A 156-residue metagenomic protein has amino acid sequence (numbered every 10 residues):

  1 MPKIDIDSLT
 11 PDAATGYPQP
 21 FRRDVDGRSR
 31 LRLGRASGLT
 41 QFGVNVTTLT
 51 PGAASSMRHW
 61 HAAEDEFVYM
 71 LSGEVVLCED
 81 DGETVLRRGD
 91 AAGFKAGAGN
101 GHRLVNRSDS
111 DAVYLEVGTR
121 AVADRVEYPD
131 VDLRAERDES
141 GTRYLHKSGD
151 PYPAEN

Functional and structural regions predicted by a protein language model:
M1-Q41, V126-N156: A short, N-terminal "cap"/entry segment at the start of jelly-roll beta-barrel domains of the cupin/DSBH fold
S29-R30, N45-H61, G99: Conserved short histidine dyad/triad with adjacent acidic residue
T40, C78-G82: Short strand-coil-strand connectors
V46-T50, H61-C78, V117-T119: Short, conserved beta-strand element in jelly-roll/cupin
M57, L77-C78, F94, G101-R107: Short beta-strand His + acidic residue motifs that chelate non-heme Fe in jelly-roll/DSBH and cupin folds
D81-G97: Short acidic-glycine-tyrosine-enriched beta hairpin
G97-D124: Ligand-binding loop in jelly-roll beta-barrel domains
